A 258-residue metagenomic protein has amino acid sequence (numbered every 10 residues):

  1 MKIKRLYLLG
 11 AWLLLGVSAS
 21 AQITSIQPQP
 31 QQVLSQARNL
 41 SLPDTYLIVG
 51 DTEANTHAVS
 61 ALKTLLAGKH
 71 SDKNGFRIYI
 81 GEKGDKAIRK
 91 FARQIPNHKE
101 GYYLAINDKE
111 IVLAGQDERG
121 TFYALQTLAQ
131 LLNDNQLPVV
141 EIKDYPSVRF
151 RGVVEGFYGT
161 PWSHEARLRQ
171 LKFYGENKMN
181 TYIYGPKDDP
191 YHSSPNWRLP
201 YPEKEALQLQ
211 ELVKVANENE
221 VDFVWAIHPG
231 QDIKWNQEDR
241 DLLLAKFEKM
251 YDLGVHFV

Functional and structural regions predicted by a protein language model:
M1-I3: N-terminal secretory signal peptides that target proteins for export/translocation
R5-L15: Sec-dependent N-terminal signal peptides
W12, A19-I111, Q116-R119, T127 (+1 more regions): Acidic, contiguous N-terminal accessory segments
G16-S18, F150: A generic alpha-helix preference that emphasizes hydrophobic side chains
S25, P96-H256: Feature activates predominantly on carbohydrate-active enzymes
